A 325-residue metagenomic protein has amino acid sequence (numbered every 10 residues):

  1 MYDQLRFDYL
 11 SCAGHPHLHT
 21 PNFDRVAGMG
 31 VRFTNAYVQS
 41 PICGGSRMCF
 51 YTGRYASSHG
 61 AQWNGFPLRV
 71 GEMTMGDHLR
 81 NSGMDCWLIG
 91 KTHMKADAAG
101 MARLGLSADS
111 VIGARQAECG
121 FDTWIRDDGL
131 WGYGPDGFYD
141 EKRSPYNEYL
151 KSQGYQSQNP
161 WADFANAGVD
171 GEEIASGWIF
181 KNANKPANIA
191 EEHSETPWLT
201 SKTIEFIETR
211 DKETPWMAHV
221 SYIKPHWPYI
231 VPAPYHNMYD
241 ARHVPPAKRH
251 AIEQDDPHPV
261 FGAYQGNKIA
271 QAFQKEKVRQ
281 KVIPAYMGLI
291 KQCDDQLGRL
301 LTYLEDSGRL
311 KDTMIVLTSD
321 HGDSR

Functional and structural regions predicted by a protein language model:
M1-R325: Formylglycine-dependent sulfatase
